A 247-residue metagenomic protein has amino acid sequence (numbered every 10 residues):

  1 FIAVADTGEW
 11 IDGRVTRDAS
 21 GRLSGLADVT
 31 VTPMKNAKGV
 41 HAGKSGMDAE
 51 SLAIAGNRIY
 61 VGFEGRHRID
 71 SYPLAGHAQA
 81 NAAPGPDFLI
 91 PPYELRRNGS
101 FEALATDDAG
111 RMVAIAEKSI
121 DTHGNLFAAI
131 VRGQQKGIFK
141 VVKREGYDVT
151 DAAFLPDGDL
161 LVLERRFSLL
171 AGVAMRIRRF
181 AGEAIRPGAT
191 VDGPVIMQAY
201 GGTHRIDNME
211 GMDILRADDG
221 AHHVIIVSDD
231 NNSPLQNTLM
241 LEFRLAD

Functional and structural regions predicted by a protein language model:
F1-D247: Sequence/structural signature of beta-propeller domains
